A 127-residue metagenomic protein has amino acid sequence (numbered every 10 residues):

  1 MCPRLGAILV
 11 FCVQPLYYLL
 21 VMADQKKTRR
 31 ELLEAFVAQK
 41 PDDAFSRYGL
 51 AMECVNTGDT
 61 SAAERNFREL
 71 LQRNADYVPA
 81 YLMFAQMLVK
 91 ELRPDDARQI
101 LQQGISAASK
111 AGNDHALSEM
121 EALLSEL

Functional and structural regions predicted by a protein language model:
A35-F36, E69-L70, G104: Canonical positions in the second alpha-helix
Q39, R73, A107-A111: Structural marker of alpha-solenoid helical repeat scaffolds
C54, L88, E121-L124: Residue at a conserved register position within TPR or TPR-like alpha-solenoid repeats
